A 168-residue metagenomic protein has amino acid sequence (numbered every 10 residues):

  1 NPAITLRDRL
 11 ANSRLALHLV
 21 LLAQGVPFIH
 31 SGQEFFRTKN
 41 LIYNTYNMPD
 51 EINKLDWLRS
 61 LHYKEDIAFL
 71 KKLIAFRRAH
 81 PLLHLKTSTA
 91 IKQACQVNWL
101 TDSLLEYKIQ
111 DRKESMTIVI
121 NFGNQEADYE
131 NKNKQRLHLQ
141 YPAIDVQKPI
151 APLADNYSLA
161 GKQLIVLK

Functional and structural regions predicted by a protein language model:
N1-K134: Loop/helix patches that line or flank the sugar-binding groove of alpha-linked glycan CAZymes
A3-R7, Q147-N156: Short, polar loop/linker segments at the starts of domains and inter-domain junctions
I118, L139, L164-V166: Generic alpha-helical hydrophobic packing signal
K132-V146: Solvent-exposed beta-hairpin/edge-strand motifs
I150-K168: C-terminal beta-strand-rich structural cap/linker in extracellular carbohydrate-active enzymes
